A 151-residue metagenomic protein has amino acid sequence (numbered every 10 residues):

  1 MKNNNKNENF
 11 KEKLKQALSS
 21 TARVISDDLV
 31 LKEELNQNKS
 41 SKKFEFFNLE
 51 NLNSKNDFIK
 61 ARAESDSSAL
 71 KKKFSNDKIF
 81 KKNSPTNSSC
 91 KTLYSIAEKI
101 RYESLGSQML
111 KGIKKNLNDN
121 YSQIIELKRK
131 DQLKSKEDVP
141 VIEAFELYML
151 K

Functional and structural regions predicted by a protein language model:
M1-K151: Basic/hydrophobic alpha-helical interface regions
